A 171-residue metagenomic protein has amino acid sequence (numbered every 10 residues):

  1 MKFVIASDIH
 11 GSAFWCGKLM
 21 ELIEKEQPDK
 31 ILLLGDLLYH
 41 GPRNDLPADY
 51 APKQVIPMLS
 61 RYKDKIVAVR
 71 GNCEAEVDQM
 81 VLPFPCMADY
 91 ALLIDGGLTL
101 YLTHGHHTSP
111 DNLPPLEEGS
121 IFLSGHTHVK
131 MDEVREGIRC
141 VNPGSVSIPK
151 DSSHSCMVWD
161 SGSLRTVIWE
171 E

Functional and structural regions predicted by a protein language model:
K2, L92-G96, V134-E171: Binuclear metal-dependent phosphoesterase catalytic core
K2-D95: Core catalytic region of metal-dependent phosphoesterases/phosphodiesterases, especially metallo-beta-lactamase-like
K2-H10, T99-H106, R139-G144: Active-site-proximal beta-strand elements of phosphoester/diester hydrolases
S7, R70, T103, G125 (+2 more regions): Single, functionally critical "micro-switch" positions that shape active/binding sites and transmembrane helices
H10-F14, Y39-G41, N72-Q79, H107-L113 (+2 more regions): Active-site environment of divalent metal-dependent phosphoester hydrolases
L32, V67-V69, I121-L123, R139-V141 (+1 more regions): Hydrophobic/aromatic beta-strand patches that form the interior of the parallel beta-sheet core in alpha/beta enzyme
L59-Y62, M80-V81, L113-E118, W159: Alpha-helix C-terminal capping segments
L82-M131: Internal catalytic-core helix/loop-beta-alpha segment that presents or stabilizes conserved functional determinants
